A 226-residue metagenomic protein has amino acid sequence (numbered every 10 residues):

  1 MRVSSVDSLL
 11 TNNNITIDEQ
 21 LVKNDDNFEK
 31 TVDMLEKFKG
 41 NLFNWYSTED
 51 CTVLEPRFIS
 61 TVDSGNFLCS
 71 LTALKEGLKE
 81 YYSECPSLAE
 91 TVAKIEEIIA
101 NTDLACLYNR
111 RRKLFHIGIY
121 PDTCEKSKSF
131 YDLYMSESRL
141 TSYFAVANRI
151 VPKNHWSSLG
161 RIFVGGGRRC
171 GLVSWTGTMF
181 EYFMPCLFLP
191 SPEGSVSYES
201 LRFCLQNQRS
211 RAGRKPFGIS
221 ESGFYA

Functional and structural regions predicted by a protein language model:
M1-A226: Ser/Thr/Asn(+Pro)-rich, low-complexity disordered segments
